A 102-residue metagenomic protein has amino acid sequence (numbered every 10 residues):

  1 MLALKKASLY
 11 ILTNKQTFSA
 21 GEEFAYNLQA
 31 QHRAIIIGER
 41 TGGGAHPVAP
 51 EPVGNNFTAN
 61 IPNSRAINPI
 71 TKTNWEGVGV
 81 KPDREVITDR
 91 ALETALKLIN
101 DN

Functional and structural regions predicted by a protein language model:
M1-N102: C-terminal "post-core" interaction segments
